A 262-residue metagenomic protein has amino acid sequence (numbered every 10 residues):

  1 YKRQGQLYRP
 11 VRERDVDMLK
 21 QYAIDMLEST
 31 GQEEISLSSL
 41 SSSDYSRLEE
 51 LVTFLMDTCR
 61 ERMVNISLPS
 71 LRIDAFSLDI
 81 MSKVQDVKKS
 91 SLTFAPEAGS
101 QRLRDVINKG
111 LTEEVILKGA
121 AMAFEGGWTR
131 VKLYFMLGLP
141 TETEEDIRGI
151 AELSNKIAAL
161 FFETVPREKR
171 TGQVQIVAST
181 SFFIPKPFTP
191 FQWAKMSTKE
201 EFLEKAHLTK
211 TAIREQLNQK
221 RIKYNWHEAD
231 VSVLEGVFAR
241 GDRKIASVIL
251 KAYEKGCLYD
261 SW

Functional and structural regions predicted by a protein language model:
K2-D17: Canonical Radical SAM [4Fe-4S] cluster-binding loop centered on the CxxxCxxC motif and its immediate flanking residues
I24-Q175: Conserved SAM/AdoMet-binding glycine-rich loop
V84, S91, M196-K210, I245-C257: Acidic, Ser/Thr-rich peripheral helices and adjacent loops at domain boundaries
V106-L111, Q192-T198: Short glycine-enriched, charge-decorated loop/helix-capping segments at active-site entrances that position
E145, F182-K186, K199-E201, A212: Contiguous mid-protein beta-loop-alpha structural module that forms a pocket-lining wall or clamp of enzyme active
F162-K169, K210-N225: Flexible helix-coil linker/hinge segments at domain or subdomain boundaries
V174-I184: Core structural elements
Q216-W262: Radical SAM enzyme core and accessory elements
